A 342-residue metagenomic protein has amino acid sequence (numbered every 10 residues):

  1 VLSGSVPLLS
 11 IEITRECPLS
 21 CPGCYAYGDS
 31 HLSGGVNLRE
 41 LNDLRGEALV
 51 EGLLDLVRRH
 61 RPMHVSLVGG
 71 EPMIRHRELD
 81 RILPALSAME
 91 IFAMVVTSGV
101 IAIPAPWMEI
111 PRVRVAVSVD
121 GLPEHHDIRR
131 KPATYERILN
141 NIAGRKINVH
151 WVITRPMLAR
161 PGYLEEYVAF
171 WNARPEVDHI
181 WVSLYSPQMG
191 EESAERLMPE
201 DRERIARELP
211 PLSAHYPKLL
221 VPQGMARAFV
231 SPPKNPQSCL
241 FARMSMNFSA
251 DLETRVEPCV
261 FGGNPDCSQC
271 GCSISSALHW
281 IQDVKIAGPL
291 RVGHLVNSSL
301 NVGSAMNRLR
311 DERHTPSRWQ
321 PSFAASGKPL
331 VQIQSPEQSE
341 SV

Functional and structural regions predicted by a protein language model:
V1-P106: Conserved alpha-helical substructure of the radical SAM core
V1-V6, Q237-R255: Short, charged low-complexity linear segments at domain edges
S5-P7, D251-V342: Flexible mid-to-C-terminal extensions adjoining Fe-S/redox cofactors in radical SAM and related proteins
I11, R15-P18, P233, F261-N264: Processing junctions and N-termini across compartments
C17, C21-C24, C239, C259 (+1 more regions): Short cysteine clusters
G23, Y27-S30, S245, P265 (+1 more regions): Secreted/processed peptides and extracellular or luminal domains of membrane proteins
V36-N37, M89-F92, P111-M246, P258 (+2 more regions): Radical SAM enzyme [4Fe-4S]-AdoMet core and its adjacent flexible, acidic and glycine-rich loops/tails across
